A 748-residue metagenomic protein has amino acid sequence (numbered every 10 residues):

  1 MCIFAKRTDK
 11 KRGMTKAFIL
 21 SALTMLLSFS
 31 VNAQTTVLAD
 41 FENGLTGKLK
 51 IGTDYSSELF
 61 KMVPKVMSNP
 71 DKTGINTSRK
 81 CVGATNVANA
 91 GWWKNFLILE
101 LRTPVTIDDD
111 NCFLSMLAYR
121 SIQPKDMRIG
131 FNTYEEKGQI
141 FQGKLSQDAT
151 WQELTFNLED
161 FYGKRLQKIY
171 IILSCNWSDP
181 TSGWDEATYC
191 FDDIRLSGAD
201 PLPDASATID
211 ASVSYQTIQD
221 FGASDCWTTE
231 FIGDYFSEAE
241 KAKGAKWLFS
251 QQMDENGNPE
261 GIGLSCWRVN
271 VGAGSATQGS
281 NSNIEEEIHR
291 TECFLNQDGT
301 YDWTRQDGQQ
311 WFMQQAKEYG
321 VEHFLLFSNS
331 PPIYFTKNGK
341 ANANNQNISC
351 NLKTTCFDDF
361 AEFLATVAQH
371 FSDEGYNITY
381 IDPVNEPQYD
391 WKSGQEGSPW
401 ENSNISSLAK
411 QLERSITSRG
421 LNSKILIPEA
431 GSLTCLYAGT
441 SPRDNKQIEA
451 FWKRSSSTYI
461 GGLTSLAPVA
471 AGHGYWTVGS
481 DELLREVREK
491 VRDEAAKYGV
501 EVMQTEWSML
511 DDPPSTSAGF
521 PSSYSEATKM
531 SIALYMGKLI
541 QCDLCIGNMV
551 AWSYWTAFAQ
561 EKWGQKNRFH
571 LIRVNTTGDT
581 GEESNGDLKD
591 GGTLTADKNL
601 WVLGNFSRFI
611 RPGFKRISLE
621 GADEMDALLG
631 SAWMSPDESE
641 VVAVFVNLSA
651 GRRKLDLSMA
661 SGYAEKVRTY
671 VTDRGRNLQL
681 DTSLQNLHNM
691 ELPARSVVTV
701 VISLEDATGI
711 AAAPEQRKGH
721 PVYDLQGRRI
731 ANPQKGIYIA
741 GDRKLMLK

Functional and structural regions predicted by a protein language model:
M1, M14, I737-K748: C-terminal tail/sorting-segment detector
A33-G47, D108-D110, D160, R195-Y380 (+7 more regions): Non-catalytic accessory regions flanking glycosidase/transglycosidase catalytic cores in CAZymes
M67-K94: Short carbohydrate-recognition loop motifs
N86-R165, W184-C190: Extracellular ligand-binding interfaces
W177-S197: Extracellular carbohydrate recognition
Y389, S393, G431-L436, Y475-V478 (+1 more regions): Active-site clefts of carbohydrate-active enzymes
Q504-N605, I617-A622: Aromatic/acidic polysaccharide-binding cleft in carbohydrate-active enzymes
L704-Q726: Residue-level detector of functionally pivotal "anchor" positions at catalytic/ligand-binding pockets or at interdomain
